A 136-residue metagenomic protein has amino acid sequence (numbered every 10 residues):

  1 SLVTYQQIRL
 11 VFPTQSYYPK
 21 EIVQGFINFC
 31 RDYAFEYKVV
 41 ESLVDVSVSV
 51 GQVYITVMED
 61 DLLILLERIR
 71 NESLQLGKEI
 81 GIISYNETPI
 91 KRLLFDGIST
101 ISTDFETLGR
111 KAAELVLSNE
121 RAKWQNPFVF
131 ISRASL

Functional and structural regions predicted by a protein language model:
S1-L136: Bacterial carbohydrate/catabolite-sensing allosteric modules
